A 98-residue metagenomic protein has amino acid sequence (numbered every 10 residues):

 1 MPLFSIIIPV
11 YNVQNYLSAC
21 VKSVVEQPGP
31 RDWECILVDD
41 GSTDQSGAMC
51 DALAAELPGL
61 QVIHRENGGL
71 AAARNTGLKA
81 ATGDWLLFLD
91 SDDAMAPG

Functional and structural regions predicted by a protein language model:
M1-G98: Nucleotide-sugar donor-binding/catalytic module of glycosyltransferases that assemble extracellular/cell-envelope
